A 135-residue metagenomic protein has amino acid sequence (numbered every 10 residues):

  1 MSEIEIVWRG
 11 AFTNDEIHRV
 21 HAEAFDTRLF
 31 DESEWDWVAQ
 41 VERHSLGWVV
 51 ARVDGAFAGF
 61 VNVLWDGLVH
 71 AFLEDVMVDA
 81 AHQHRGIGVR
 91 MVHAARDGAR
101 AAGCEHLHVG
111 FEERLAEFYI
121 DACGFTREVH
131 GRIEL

Functional and structural regions predicted by a protein language model:
M1-W35, V50, H130: Short amphipathic alpha-helix that is part of the acyltransferase structural core
R9, E74, G110-F111: Small/polar loops that bind or transfer phosphate-bearing groups
A39-V50, T126, H130: A short helix-loop-beta-strand connector motif used in the catalytic cores of GNAT acetyltransferases and, in some
V50, A56-L64, H70-M77: Conserved beta-strand in the GNAT
V78, H84-D97: Conserved acetyl-CoA-binding loop-helix of GNAT-fold acetyltransferases
V89, A101, E105-L107, E112-L135: Conserved active-site alpha-helix within GNAT-family acetyltransferase domains
